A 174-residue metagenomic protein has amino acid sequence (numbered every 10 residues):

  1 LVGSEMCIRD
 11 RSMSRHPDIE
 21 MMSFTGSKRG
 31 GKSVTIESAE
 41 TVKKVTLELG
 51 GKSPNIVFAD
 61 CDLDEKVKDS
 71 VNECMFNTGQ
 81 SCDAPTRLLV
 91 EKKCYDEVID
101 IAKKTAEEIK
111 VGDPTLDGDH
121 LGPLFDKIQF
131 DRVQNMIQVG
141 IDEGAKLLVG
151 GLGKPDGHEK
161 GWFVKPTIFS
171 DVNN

Functional and structural regions predicted by a protein language model:
L1-I8: Short, small-residue-biased leader/transition segments that mark boundaries at the very start of proteins
I8-D10, A102: Short, low-complexity export/processing leader segments characterized by acidic and small residues
R11-S12, N135: Surface-exposed charged/polar residues within alpha-helices that form helix-capping/stabilizing sites and interaction
M13-S14, F125: Hydrophobic residues in alpha-helical segments
R15-I19: Conserved adenylate-forming
E20-T25: Periplasmic-binding protein-like
K28-N173: ALDH superfamily catalytic-core signature
